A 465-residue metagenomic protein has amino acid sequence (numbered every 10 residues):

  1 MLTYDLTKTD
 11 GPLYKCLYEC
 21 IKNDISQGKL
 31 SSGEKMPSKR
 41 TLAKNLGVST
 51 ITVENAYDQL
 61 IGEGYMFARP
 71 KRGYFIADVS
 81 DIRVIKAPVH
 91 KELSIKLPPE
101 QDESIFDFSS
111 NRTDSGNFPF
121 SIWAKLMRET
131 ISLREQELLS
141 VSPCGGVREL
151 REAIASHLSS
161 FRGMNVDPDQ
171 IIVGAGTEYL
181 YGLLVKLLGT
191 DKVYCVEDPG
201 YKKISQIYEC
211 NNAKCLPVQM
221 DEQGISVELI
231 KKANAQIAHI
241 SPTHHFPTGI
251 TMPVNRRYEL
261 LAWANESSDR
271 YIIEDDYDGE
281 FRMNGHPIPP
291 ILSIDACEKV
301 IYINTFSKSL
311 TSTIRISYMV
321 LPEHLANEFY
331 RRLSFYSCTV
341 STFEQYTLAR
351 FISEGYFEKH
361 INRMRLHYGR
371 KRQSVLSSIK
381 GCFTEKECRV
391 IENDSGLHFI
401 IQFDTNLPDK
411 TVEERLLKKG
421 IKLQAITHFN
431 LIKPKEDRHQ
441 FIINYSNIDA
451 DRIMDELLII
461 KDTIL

Functional and structural regions predicted by a protein language model:
M1-R128, L139, H324, S334-S341 (+10 more regions): N-terminal basic, amphipathic alpha-helical segments
V79, L187, I207, N284 (+4 more regions): Residue-level signal for well-ordered alpha-helical positions
T113, T243-H245, K308: Short glycine-rich anion-binding loops that position phosphate/pyrophosphate groups of nucleotides and phosphorylated
M127, E137-D269, E280, H286-I294 (+2 more regions): Conserved core of the PLP fold type I
I154, D198-I207, L260, Y271 (+10 more regions): A generic "structured core" feature
R270, V300, C388, I421: Short, conserved active-site loop motifs that form the nucleotide-linked donor/cofactor pocket
D275-D276: Walker B catalytic acidic pair
A296-L366: Conserved core segment of the aminotransferase class I/II
